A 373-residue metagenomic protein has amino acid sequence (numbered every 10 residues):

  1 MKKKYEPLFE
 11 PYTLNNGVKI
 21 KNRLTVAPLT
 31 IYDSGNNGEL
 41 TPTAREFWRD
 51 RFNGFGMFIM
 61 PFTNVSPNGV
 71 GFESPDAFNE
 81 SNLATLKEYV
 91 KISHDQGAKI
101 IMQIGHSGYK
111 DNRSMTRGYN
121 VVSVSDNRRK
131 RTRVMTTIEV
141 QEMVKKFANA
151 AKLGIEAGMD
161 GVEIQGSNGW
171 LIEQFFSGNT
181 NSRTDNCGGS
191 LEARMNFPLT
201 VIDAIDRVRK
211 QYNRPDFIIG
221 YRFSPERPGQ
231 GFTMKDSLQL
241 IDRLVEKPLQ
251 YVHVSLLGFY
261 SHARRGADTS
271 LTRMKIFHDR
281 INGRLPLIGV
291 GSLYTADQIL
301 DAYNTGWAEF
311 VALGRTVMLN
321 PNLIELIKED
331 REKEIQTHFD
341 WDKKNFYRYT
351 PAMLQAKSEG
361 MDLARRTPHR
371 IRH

Functional and structural regions predicted by a protein language model:
M1-H373: Flavin-dependent oxidoreductase catalytic cores
